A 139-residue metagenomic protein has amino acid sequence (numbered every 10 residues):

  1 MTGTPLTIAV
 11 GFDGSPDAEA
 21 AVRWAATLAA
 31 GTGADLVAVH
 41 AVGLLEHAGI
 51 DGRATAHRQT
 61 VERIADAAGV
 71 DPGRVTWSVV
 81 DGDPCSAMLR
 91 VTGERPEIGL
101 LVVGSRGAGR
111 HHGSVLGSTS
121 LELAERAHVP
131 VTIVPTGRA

Functional and structural regions predicted by a protein language model:
M1-G3, D17, A68-L101, A108 (+1 more regions): Structural beta-alpha unit
T2-D51: Small/aliphatic-rich secondary-structure junction motif
A21-V22, A48-D51, A87-R90, G113-V115: Short, well-ordered secondary-structure micro-motifs
A26, E62, R90, L121: Active-site phosphate/pyrophosphate- and oxyanion-stabilizing loops and adjacent acidic/basic residues in soluble
T32-D35, V70-G73, V129: Short glycine/serine/threonine/alanine-rich loop segments
V37-V39, T76-V80, T132-V134: General small-molecule cofactor/ligand-binding pocket signal
D51-E62: Short, surface-exposed alpha-helical segments at coil->helix boundaries
L100-R126, A139: Glycine-rich, Arg-bearing micro-motifs that act as flexible, cationic patches
